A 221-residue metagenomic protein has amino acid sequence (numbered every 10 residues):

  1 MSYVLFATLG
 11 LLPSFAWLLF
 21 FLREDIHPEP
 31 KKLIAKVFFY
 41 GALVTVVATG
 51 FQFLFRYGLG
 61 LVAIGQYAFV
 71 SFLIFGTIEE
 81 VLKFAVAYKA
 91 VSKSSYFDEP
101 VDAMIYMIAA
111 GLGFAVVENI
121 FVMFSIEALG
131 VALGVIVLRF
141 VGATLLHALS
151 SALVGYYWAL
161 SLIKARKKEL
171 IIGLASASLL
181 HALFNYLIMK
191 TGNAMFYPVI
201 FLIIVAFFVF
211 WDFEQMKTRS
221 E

Functional and structural regions predicted by a protein language model:
M1-E221: Hydrophobic alpha-helical segments at protein termini of multi-pass membrane proteins
